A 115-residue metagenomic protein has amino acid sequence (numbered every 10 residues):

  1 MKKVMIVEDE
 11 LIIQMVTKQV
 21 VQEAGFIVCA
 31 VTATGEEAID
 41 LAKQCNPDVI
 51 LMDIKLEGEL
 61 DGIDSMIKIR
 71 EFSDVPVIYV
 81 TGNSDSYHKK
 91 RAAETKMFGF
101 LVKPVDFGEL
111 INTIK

Functional and structural regions predicted by a protein language model:
E8: Conserved acidic carboxylate
L11-A30: Two-component/phosphorelay signaling modules centered on CheY-like receiver
V31-V49: Acidic, metal-coordinating helix/loop segments flanking the phosphotransfer/catalytic sites of two-component signaling
D53-I54, T81: Active-site residues of response regulator receiver
D61-S73: Short amphipathic alpha-helix used as the core "switch/output" element in two-component signaling
E71, S84-V102: Alpha4 helix (beta4-alpha4-beta5 surface) of REC/receiver domains from two-component response regulators
V75-S84: A short, hydrophobic beta-strand element within the central beta-sheet of small alpha/beta folds
Y87, V105-I114: C-terminal output helix
